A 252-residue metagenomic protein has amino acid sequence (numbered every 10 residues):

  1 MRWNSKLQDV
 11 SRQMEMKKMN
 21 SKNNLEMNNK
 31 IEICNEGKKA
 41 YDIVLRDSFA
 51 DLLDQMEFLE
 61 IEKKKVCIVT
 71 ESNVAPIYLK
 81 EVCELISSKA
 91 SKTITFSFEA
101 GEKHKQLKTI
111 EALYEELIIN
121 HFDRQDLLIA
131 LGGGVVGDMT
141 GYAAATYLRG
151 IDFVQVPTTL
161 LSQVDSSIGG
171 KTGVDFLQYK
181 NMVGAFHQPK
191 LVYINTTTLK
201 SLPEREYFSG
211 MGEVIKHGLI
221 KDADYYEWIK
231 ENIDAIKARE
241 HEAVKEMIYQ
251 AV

Functional and structural regions predicted by a protein language model:
D9-Q13, M27: Short, basic, low-complexity termini and linkers enriched in Ser/Thr/Gly/Pro that act as targeting/leader peptides
K22-L127, E213-K216: ATP/NTP phosphate-donor binding region
Y78-K80, M139-G141, D165: Short glycine-/acidic-enriched loop or helix-start segments at secondary-structure transitions that form or flank
Y114, G212, K230, Y249-V252: Amphipathic, well-packed alpha-helical segments that form the structural scaffold of globular domains
F122-V154: Active-site and donor-binding regions of nucleotide-sugar-utilizing enzymes
Y142-K237: A glycine/threonine-rich phosphate-anchoring loop and its flanking beta-alpha core in nucleotide/phosphate-binding
I236-V252: Oxyanion-binding "anion nests"
